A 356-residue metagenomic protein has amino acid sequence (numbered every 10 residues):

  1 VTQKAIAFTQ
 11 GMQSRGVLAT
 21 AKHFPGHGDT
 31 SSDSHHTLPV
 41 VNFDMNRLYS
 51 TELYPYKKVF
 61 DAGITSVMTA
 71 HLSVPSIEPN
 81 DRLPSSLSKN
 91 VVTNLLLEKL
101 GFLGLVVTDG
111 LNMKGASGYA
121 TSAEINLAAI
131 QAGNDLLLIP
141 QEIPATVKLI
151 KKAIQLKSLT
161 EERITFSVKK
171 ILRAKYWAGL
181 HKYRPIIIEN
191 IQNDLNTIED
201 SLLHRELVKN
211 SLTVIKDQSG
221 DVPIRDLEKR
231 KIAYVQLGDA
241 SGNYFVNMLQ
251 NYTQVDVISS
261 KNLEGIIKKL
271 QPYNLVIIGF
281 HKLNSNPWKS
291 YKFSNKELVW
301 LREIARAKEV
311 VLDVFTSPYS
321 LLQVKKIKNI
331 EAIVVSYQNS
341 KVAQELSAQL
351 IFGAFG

Functional and structural regions predicted by a protein language model:
V1-R163, K170: Second-shell residues forming the walls of enzyme active-site clefts
K89, E98, Y119-G356: Preference for extracellular/luminal or secreted protein segments
